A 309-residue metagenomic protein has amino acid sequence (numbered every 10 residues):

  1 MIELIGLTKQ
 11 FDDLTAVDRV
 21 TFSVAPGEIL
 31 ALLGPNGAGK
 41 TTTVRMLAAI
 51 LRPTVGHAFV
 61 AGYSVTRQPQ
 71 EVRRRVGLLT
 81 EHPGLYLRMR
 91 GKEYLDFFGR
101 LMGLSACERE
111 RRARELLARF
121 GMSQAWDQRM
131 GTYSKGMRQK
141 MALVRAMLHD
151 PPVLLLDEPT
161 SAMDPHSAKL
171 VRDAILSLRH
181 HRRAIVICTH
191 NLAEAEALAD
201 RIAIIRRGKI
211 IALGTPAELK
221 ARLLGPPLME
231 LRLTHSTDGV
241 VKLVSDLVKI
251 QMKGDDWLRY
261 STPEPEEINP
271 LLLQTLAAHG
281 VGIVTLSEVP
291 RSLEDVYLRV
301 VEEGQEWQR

Functional and structural regions predicted by a protein language model:
G56-R67, E71-V72: Conserved ABC transporter NBD signature motif
D96, R100, C107-A125: Conserved ABC ATPase "signature" region
L143: Hydrophobic anchor residue at the start of the ABC signature
L154-E158: Catalytic Walker B motif of ABC-type/P-loop ATPase nucleotide-binding domains
P165-S167: Helix N-cap at the start of a conserved alpha-helix in ABC-type nucleotide-binding domains
R172-P263: ABC transporter nucleotide-binding domain
